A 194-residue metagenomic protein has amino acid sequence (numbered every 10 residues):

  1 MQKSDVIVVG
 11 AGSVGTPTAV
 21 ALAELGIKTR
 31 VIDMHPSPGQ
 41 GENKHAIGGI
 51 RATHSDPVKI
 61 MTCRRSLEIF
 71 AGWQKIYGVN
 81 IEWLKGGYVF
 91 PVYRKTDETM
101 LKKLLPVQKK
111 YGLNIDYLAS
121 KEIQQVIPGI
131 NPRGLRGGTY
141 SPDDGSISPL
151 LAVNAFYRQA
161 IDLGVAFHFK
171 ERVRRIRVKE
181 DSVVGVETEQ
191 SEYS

Functional and structural regions predicted by a protein language model:
M1-V14, R30: Beta1/beta-strand and adjacent pyrophosphate-binding region of the FAD-binding site in flavoprotein oxidoreductases
A19, A23, Q159: Gly/Ala-rich phosphate-binding loop of Rossmann-like dinucleotide-binding domains, activating on the conserved
A23-N43: Glycine-rich FAD pyrophosphate-binding loop
I27, L113, V165: Short phosphate-binding/catalytic loops that engage adenosine nucleotides
I47-V126: Dinucleotide-binding Rossmann-like beta1-alpha1 core, especially the glycine-rich loop that anchors the ADP
T96, I127-L135, R177-V184: A short, glycine/Asx- and small/polar-enriched loop/turn that sits immediately N-terminal to a beta-strand
T139-S194: Helical element adjacent to the flavin cofactor pocket in flavoenzyme catalytic cores
